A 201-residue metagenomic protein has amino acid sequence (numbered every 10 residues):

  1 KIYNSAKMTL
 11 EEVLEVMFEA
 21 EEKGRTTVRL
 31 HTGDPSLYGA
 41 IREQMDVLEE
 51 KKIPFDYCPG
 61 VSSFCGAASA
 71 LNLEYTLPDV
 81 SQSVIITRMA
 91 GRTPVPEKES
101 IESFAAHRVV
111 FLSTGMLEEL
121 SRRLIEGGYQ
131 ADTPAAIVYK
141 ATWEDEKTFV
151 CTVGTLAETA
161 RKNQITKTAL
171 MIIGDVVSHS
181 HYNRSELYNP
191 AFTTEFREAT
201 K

Functional and structural regions predicted by a protein language model:
K1-C58, A157, A169: Class I S-adenosyl-L-methionine
K1-I2, E74, R108: Short, well-ordered beta-strand core segments
K7, T32-P35, V61-S62, G91 (+2 more regions): Short, ordered loop/turn segments at secondary-structure junctions
E12, E22-T27, S83, R92-K201: A contiguous loop/helix-start segment that scaffolds small-molecule binding in enzyme catalytic cores
D34-A105, K147-V150: Class I SAM-dependent methyltransferase SAM-binding "motif I" and its flanking Rossmann-like core
